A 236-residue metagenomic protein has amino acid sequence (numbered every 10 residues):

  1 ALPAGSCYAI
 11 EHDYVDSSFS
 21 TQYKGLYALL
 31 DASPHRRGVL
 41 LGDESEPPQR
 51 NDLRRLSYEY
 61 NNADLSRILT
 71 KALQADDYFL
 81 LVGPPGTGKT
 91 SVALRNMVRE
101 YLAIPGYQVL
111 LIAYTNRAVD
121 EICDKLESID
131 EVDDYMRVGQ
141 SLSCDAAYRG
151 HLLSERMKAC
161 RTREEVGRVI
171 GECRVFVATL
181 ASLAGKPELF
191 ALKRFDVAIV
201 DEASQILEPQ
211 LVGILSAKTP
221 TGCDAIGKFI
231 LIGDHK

Functional and structural regions predicted by a protein language model:
A1-T70, E127, V132, R137-R156: Pre-ATPase regulatory/linker segments immediately N-terminal to the P-loop/RecA-like helicase/translocase core
G42-D43, P48-R54, G106-A198: Conserved P-loop NTPase motor core of helicases/translocases
S57-D77, P84, V92, A178-L180: N-terminal pre-P-loop "Q-motif" helix
R67-I68, L80, V92, N96 (+3 more regions): Acidic, Ser/Thr-rich intrinsically disordered and amphipathic helical segments
A72, P84, A113-Y114, E202: Conserved residues at beta->alpha junctions
F79-V82, L110: Short hydrophobic/aromatic beta-strand immediately N-terminal to the Walker A/P-loop
T90-I104, E121, K125-E127, S216-A217: Walker A/P-loop NTP-binding motif
I104-Y107, T115, A181-L183, E188-K236: Conserved helicase motor core of SF1/SF2 NTP-dependent helicases
